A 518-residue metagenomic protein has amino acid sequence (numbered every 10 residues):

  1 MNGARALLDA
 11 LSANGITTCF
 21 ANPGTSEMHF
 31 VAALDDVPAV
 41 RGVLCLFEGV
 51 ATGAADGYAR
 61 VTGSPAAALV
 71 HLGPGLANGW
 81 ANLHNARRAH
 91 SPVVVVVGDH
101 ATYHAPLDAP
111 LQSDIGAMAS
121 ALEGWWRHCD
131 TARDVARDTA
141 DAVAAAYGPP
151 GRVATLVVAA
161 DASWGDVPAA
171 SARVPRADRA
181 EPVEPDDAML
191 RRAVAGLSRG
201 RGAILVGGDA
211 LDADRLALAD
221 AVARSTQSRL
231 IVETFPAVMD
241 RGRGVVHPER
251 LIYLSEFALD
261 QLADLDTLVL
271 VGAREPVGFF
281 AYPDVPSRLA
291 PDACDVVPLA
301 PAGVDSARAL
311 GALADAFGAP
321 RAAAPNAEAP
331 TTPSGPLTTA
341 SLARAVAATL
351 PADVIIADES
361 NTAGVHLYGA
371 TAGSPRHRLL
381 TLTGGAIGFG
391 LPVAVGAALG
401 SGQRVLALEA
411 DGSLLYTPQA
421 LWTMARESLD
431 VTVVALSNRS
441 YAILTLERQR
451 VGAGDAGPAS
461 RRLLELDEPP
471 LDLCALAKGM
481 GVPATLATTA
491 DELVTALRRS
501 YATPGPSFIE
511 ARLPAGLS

Functional and structural regions predicted by a protein language model:
M1-P320, V431-V433: N-terminal alpha/beta PP-like core and its mobile active-site loop of ThDP/TPP-dependent enzymes
A4-L8, S12-T17, N22-S26, F30-D35 (+1 more regions): Active-site diphosphate/adenylate-binding microenvironment
F47-E48, L107-A109, R179-R192, L251-I252 (+5 more regions): A general structural motif
G75, H100-A101, D161-S163, D209-L211 (+12 more regions): Short, glycine-/Ser/Thr-/acidic-enriched flexible segments
R88, G151, S198, A263 (+4 more regions): Short conserved AdoMet
V96, H104-L111, H366-S518: Thiamine diphosphate
R133, V157, A170-S171, G272-G364 (+3 more regions): Phosphate/pyrophosphate-binding active-site segments
I231, A357, L408-E409: Generic enzyme active-site microenvironment
